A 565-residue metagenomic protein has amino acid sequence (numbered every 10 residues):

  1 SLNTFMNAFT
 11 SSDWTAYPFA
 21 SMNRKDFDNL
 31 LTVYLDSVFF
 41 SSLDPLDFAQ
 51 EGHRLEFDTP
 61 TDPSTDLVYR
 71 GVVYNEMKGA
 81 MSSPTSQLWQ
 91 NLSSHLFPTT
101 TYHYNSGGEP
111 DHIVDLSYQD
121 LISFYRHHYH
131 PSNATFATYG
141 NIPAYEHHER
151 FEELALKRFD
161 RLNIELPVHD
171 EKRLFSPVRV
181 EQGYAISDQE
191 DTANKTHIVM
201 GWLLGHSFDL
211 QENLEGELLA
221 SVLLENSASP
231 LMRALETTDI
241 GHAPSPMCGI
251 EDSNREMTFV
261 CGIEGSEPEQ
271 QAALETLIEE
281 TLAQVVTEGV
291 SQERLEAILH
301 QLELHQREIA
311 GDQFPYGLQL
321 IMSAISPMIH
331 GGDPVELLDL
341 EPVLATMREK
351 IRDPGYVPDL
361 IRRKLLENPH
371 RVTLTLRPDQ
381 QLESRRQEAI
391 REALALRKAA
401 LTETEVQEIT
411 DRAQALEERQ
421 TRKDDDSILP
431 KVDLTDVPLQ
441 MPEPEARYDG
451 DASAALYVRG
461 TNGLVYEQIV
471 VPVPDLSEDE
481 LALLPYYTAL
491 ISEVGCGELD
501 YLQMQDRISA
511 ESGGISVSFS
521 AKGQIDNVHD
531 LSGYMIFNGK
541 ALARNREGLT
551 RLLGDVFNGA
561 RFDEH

Functional and structural regions predicted by a protein language model:
S1-F40, D47-P60, S86-D111, N133-Y139 (+7 more regions): M16 family metallopeptidases and their MPP-like homologs
Y74-S86, S93-S94, N163-A228, V260 (+3 more regions): His/Glu-based metal-binding/catalytic segments typifying zinc-dependent metallopeptidases
T135-K195, E288, H300, I309 (+1 more regions): An aromatic/glycine/proline-enriched structural segment found at the starts of mature extracellular/organellar domains
I164, L374-A399: Terminal amphipathic helices with adjacent charged low-complexity linkers/tails
L360-K364: Core subunits and conserved enzymes of cellular information-processing and envelope-translocation systems across
